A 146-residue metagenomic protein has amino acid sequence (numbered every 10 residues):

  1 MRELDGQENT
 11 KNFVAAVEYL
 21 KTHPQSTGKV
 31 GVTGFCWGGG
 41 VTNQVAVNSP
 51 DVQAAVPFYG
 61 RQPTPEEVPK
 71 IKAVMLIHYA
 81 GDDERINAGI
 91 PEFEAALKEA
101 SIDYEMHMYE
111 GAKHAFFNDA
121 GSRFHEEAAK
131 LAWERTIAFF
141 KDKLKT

Functional and structural regions predicted by a protein language model:
M1-T33, K143-T146: Gly/Ser-rich "nucleophile elbow"/oxyanion-hole loop immediately N-terminal to the catalytic nucleophile in hydrolases
G34-G38, T42: Gly/Ala-rich beta-loop-alpha elbow adjacent to hydrolase catalytic centers
Q44-N48: Active-site signature of alpha/beta-hydrolase-fold catalytic machinery across serine- and Asp/Cys-nucleophile hydrolases
D51-R61: A conserved short beta-strand
I71, L76-Y79: Short beta-strand/loop motif that positions the catalytic acidic residue of the alpha/beta-hydrolase fold
D82-N87, H114: Acidic catalytic loop of the alpha/beta-hydrolase fold
N87-L97: Short alpha-helix in the alpha/beta-hydrolase fold that links the catalytic acid
K98, D103-T146: C-terminal catalytic histidine-bearing segment of alpha/beta-hydrolase fold enzymes
